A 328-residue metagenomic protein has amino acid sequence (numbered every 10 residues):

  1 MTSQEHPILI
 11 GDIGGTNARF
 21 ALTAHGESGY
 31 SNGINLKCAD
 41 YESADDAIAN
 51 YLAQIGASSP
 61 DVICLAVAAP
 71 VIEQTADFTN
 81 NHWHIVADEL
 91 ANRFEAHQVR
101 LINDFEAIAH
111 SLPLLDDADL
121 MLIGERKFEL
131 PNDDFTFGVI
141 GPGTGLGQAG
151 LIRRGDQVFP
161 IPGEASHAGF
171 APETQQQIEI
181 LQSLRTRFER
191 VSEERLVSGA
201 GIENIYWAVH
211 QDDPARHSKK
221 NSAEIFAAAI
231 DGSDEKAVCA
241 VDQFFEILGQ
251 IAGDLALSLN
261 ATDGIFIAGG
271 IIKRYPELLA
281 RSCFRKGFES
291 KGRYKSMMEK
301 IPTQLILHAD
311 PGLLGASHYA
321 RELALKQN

Functional and structural regions predicted by a protein language model:
M1-Q4, I48, L101-F137: Conserved phosphate-binding catalytic cores of ATP/NTP-utilizing and phosphoryl-transfer enzymes
T2-G56, E179-N328: ATP-binding/phosphotransfer module of carbohydrate and carboxylate kinases, centering on a glycine-rich
I8-D12, V62-C64, R100, F137-G141 (+1 more regions): Short glycine-aspartate micro-motif
A18, P70-I72, G145-A149, N204 (+1 more regions): Short, acidic Gly/Pro/Ser/Thr-rich loop/turn segments
H25-S28, N80-H84, L115-I123, R153-P160 (+1 more regions): A glycine- and small-aliphatic-rich helix-loop capping segment at beta-alpha/alpha-beta transitions that lines
K37, N80-N81, R100-A107, F128-L130 (+2 more regions): Active-site nucleophile and cofactor-binding loops and adjacent substrate-binding regions of central metabolic enzymes
A53-L101, E106-D119, I272-E277: Short beta-strand-loop/turn "lid" adjacent to the catalytic site in phosphate-handling enzymes
E125-R126, N132-E194, P276-E277, F284-E289 (+2 more regions): Glycine-rich phosphate-binding loop of actin/hexokinase-like ATP-binding domains
